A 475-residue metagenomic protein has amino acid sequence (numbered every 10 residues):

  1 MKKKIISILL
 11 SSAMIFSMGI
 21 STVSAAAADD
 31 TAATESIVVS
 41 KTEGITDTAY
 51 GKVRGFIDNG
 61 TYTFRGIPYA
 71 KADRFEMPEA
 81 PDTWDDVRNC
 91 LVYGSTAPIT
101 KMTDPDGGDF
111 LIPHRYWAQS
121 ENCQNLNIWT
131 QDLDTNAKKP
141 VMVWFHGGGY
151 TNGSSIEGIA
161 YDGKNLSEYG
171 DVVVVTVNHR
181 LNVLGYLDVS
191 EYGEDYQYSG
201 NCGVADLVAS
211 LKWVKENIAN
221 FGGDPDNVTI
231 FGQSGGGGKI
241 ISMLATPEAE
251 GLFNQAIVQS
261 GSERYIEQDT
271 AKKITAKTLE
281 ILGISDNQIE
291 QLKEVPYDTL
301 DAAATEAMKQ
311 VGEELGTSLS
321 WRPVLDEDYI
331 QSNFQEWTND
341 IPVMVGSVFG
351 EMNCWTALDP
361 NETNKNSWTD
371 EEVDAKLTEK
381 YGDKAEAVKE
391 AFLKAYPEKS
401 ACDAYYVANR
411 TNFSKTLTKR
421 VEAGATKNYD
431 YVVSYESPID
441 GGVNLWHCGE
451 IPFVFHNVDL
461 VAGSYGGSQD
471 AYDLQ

Functional and structural regions predicted by a protein language model:
K2, S7, D29-N201, Y465-L474: Non-catalytic accessory segments of hydrolases
K2-S24: Sec-dependent N-terminal signal peptides of Gram-positive bacterial secreted proteins and lipoproteins
I67, S95, I99, D104-D106 (+1 more regions): Mobile gating loops/cap/lid regions near enzyme active sites that modulate substrate access
C123, Q197-A219, T270, A276: Alpha/beta-hydrolase active-site loop
G147-G148, C202-D206, S234-G237: Active-site loop->helix "elbow" adjoining a glycine-rich segment at hydrolase catalytic centers
E216, E250, Q255, Q259-W368 (+1 more regions): Substrate-access "cap/lid" subdomains that shape and gate the entrance to catalytic or ligand-binding pockets
F221-Q233: Alpha/beta-hydrolase fold nucleophile elbow
G237-A249: Short glycine-enriched nucleophile-adjacent loop and the immediately C-terminal alpha-helix near the catalytic center
